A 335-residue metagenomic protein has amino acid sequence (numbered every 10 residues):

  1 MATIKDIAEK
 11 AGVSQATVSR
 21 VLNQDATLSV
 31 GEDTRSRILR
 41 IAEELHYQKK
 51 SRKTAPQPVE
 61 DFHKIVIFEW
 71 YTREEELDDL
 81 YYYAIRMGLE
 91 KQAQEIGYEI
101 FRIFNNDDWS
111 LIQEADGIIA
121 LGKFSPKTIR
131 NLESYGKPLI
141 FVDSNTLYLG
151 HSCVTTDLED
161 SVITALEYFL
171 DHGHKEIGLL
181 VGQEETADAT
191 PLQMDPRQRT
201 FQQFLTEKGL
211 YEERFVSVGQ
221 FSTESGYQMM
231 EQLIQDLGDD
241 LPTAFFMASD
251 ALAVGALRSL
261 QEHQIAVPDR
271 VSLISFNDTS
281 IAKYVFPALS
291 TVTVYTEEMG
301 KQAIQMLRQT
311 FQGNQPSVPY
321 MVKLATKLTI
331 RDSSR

Functional and structural regions predicted by a protein language model:
M1-P56: N-terminal helix-turn-helix DNA-binding module of bacterial transcription factors
S14, Q48, H63, D116 (+2 more regions): Short acidic/polar active-site loop segments enriched in Thr and Asp
S19, Q57-E76, E176-T186: Short beta-strand segments enriched in small/hydrophobic residues
E60-E167, D171, L233-Q235, A251: Alpha-helical recognition/docking segments in bacterial nutrient-uptake and carbohydrate-utilization systems
R73-D79, F104-N106, T155-T164, L180-T206 (+5 more regions): Hinge/beta->alpha junction and helix N-cap segments in small-molecule ligand-binding domains
A115-L121, G178-V181, V216, D239-S249 (+1 more regions): Periplasmic-binding protein-like
I234-R335: Flexible loop/turn connectors
